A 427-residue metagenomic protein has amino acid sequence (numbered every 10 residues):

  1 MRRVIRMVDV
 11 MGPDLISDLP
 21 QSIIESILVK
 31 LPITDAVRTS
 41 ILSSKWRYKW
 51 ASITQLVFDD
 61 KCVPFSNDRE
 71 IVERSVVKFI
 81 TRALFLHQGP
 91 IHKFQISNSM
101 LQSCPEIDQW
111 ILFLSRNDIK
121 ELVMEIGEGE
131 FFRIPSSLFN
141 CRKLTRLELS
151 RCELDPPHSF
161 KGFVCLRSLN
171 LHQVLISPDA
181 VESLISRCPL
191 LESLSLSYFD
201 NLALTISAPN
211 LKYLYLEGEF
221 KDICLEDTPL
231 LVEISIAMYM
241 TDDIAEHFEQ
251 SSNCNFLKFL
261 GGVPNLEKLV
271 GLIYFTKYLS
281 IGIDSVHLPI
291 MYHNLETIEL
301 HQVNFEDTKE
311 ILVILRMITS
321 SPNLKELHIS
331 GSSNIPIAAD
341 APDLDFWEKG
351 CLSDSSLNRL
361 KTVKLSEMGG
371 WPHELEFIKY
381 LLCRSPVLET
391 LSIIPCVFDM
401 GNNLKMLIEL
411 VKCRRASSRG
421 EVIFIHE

Functional and structural regions predicted by a protein language model:
M1-R2, G401-E427: C-terminal helix/juxtamembrane-tail motif
R2-S197: Leucine-rich repeat
V4, V63-I80, S99-I107, E128-R133 (+8 more regions): Leucine-rich repeat
S44, A51, G89, N117 (+11 more regions): Inter-repeat linker/turn residues at the boundaries of leucine-rich repeats
I53, I91, I119-L122, L144-L147 (+10 more regions): Conserved hydrophobic position(s) of the canonical leucine-rich repeat
L204-P264: Acidic, glycine-rich loop-and-beta core segments that form the ion-binding/anion-interacting portion of active sites
